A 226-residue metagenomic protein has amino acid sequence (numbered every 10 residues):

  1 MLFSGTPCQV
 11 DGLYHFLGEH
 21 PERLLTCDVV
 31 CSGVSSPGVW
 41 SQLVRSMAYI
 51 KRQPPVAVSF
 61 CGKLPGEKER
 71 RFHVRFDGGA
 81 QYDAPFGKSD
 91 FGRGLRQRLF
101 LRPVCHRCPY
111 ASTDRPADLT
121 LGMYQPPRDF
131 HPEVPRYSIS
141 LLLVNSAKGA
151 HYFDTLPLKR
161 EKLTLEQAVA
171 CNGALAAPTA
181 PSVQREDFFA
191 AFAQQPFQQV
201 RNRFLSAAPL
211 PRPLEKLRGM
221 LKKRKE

Functional and structural regions predicted by a protein language model:
M1-F3, L24: Generic beta-sheet signal
F3-L13, G33-S35: Gly/Ser/Thr-rich loops at beta-strand to alpha-helix junctions that form or flank small-molecule/cofactor-binding
C8, C31, C105-C108: Disulfide-bonded cysteines in secreted/extracellular proteins and peptides
G12-Y14, P37, H151-F153: Short helix/loop capping segments that flank catalytic or ligand/cofactor-binding pockets
F16-P21, L43-S46, P157-E161: Short, solvent-exposed amphipathic alpha-helical segments in soluble enzyme and RNA/protein-processing domains
G18-V30: A short alpha->loop->secondary-structure connector
G33-L43: Short, charged, surface-exposed secondary-structure boundary motifs
A48, Q53-E226: Long, compositionally biased charged/polar accessory segments in the mid-to-C-terminal portions of proteins
